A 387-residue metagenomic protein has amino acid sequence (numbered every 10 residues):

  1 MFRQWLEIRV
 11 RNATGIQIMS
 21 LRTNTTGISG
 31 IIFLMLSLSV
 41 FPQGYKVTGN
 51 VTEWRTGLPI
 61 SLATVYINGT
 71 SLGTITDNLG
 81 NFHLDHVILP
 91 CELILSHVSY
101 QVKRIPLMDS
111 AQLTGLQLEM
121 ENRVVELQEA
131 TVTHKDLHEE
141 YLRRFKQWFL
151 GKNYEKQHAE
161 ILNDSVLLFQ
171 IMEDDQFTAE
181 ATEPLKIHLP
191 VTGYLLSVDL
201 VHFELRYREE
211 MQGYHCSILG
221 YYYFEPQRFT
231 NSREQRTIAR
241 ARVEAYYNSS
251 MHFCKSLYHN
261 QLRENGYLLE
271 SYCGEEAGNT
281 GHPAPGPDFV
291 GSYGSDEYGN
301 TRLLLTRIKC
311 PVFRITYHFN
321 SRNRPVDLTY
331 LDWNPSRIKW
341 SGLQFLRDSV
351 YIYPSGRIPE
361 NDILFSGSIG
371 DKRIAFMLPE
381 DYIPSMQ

Functional and structural regions predicted by a protein language model:
V10, I16-G30: Bacterial N-terminal signal peptides that target proteins for export
Y45-V47, W54-G69: Short, ordered, surface-exposed loop/turn motifs in non-cytosolic proteins
V47-E53, G80-F82, L118, E129-A130: A short, amphipathic beta-strand motif
I67, E92-I105: A short, solvent-exposed loop/turn motif at the edges and junctions of modular extracellular/periplasmic domains
S71-N81: Short, acidic Ser/Thr/Gly-rich low-complexity loop/linker segments typical of extracellular and cell-surface proteins
V87, S110, E121-R123: Hydrophobic loop/turn residues within beta-sheet-rich immunoglobulin-like superfamily modules
L116-Q387: Surface-exposed, low-complexity/disordered segments and acidic/polar micro-motifs at processing/linker regions
